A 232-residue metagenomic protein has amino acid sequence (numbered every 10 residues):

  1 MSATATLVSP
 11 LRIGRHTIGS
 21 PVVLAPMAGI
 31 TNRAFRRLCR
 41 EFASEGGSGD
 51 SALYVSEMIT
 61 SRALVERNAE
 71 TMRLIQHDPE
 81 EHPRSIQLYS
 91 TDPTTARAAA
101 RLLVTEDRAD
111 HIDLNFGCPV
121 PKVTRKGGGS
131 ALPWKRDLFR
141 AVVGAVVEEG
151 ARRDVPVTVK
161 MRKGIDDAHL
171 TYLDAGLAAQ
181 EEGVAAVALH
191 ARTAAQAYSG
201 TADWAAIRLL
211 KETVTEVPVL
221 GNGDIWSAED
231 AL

Functional and structural regions predicted by a protein language model:
M1-L232: Flavin-dependent oxidoreductase catalytic cores
